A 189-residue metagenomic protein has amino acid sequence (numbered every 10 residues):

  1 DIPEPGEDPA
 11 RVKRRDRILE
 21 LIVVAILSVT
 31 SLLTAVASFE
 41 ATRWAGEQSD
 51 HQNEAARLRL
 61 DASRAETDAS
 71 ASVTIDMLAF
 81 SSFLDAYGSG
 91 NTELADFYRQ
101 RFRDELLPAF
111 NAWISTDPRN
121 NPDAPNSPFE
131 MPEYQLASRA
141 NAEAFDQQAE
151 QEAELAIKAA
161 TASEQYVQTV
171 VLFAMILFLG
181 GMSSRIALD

Functional and structural regions predicted by a protein language model:
I2-G6, L58-D61: Generic signature of intrinsically disordered, low-complexity, basic-rich segments and short cationic peptides
P3-G46, E164-D189: Alpha-helical transmembrane segments and their immediate juxtamembrane boundary regions in integral membrane proteins
L21, A37, W44, Q48-H51 (+4 more regions): Amphipathic alpha-helical coiled-coil segments and their boundaries
V29-L32, R59, D146, A153: Hydrophobic faces of stable alpha-helices that mediate helix-helix packing
S38-A41, L58, A65, E152 (+2 more regions): Short alpha-helical scaffold segments that flank and stabilize functional sites
T42-S63: Juxtamembrane membrane-water interface segments immediately C-terminal to a transmembrane helix
R57-A149: Long, solvent-exposed extracytoplasmic domains/loops
A137-S184: Soluble extracytoplasmic domains of inner/organellar membrane proteins
